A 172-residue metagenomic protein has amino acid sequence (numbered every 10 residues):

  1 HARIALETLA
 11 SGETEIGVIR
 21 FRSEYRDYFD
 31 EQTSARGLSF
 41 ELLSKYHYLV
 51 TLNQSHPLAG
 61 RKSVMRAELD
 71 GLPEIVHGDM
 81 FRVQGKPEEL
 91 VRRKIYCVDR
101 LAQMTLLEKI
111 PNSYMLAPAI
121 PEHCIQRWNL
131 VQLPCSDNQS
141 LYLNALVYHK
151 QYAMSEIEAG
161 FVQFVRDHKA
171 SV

Functional and structural regions predicted by a protein language model:
H1-Y28: Central regulatory/effector-binding core of bacterial HTH transcription factors
A2-R3, G37, S63, R100-L101: Structural motif corresponding to alpha-helix initiation and N-cap regions
I4, A10-E15, I75, D79-L133: Hydrophobic hinge/microswitch elements
Q32-Y48, L52-E74: Flexible hinge/capping segments at coil-to-helix
S34-K45, P118-A119, R127-L143, K150: Short beta-strand->loop
V131-V172: A late-sequence structural motif
